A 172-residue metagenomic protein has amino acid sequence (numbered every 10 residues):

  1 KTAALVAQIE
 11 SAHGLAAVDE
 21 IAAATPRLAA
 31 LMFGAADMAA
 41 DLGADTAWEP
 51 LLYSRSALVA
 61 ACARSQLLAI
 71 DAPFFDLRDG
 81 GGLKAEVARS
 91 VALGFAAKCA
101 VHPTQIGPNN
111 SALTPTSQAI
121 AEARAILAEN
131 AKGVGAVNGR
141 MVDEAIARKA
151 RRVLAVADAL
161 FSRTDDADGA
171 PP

Functional and structural regions predicted by a protein language model:
K1-P172: Expand to "…catalyze enediolate/carbanion chemistry for C-C bond making/breaking, isomerization, decarboxylation
